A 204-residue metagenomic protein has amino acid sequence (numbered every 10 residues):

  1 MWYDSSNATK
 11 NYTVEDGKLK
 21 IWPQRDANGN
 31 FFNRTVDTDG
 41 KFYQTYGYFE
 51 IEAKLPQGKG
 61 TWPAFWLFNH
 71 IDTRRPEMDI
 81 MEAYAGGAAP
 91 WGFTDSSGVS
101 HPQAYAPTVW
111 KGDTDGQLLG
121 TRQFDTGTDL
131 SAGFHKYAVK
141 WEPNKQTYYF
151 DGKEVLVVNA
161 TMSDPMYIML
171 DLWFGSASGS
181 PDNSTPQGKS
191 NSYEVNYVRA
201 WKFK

Functional and structural regions predicted by a protein language model:
M1-K204: GH16 jelly-roll
